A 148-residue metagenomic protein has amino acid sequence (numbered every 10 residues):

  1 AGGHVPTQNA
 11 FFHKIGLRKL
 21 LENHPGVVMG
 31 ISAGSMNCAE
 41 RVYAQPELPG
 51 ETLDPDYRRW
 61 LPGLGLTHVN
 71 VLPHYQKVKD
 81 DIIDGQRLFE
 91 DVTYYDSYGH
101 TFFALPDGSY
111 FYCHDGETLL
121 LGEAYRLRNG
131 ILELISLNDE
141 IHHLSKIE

Functional and structural regions predicted by a protein language model:
A1, E22-R41: Catalytic nucleophile loop
A1-P6, N70-H74: Short, basic, glycine/proline-bearing loop/turn elements
H4-H13, D81: Glycine/threonine-rich flexible loop motifs
V5-P6, S35-C38, Y110-Y112: Short, active-site-adjacent cap segments at secondary-structure transitions
F11, L21-H24, Y95: Alpha-helix C-terminal capping segments
F11-K19, Q86-L88: Charged helix-capping and loop-helix junction motifs
V42-E148: C-terminal and late-domain segments of enzyme folds
